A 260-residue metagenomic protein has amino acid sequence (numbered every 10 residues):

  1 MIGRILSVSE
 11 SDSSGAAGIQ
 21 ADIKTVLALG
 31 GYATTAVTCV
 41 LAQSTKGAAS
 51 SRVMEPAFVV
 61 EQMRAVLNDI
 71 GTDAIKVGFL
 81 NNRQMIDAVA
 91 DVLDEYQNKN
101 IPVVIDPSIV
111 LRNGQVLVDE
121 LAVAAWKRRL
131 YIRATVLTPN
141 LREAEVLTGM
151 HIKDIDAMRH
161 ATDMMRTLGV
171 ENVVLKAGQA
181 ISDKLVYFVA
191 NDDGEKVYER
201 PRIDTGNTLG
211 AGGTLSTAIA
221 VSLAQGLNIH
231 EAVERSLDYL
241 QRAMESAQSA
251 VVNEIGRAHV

Functional and structural regions predicted by a protein language model:
I2, V53, H230-H259: Charged C-terminal helix
I2-S7, I23-R112: Conserved N-terminal subdomain of the carbohydrate kinase-like
I5-Q20, T217: N-terminal beta1-alpha1 ligand-phosphate binding loop
V8-S14, E195-G210: Short pre-catalytic strand/loop immediately N-terminal to key active-site residues, enriched for Gly-Thr
G30-T34, K196, S222-L237: Phosphate-handling active-site elements
V118-E195: Conserved phosphate/ATP/ADP-binding segment of small-molecule kinases
E145-V146, T205-I229, V233: Short, small-residue alpha-helix embedded
